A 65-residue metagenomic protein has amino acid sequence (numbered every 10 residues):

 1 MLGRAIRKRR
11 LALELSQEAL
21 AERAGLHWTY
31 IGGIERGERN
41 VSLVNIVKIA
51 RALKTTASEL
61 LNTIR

Functional and structural regions predicted by a protein language model:
R4-A19, R23: Short basic helix-loop element that most often maps to the first helix and adjoining turn of HTH DNA-binding modules
I6, L20-A21, I31-I34, L60: Conserved hydrophobic/aromatic packing and binding residues within compact polymer-binding modules
I6, Q17, W28, L43-I46: Helix-turn-helix DNA-binding elements, focusing on the entry/boundary residues of the two helices that contact DNA
G25-R39: Recognition helix of helix-turn-helix/homeodomain-like DNA-binding domains that insert into the DNA major groove
N40-V41, L60: Short amphipathic alpha-helical segment with a characteristic S/N-K-E followed by hydrophobic residues
N45-E59: DNA major-groove recognition helix of helix-turn-helix/homeodomain DNA-binding modules
L61-R65: Short amphipathic recognition helices of helix-turn-helix/homeodomain-type DNA-binding modules
